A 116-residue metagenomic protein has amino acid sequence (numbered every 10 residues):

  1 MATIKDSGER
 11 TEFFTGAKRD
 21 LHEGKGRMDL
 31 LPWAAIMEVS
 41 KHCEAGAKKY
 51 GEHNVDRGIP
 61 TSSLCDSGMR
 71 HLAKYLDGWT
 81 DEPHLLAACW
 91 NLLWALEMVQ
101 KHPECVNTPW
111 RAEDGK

Functional and structural regions predicted by a protein language model:
M1-K116: Intrinsically disordered, low-complexity regulatory regions that flank transcription factor DNA-binding cores
